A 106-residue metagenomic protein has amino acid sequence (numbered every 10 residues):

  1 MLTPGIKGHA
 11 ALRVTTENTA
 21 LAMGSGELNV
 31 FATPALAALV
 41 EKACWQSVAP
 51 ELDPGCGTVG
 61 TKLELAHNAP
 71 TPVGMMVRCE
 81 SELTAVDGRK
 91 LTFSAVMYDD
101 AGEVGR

Functional and structural regions predicted by a protein language model:
M1-A32: Catalytic strand-loop segment that frames the active site of acyl-thioester-processing enzymes
H9, G60-K62, R106: Hydrophobic residues on conserved beta-strands that form the core of alpha/beta folds
A11-R13, E64-A66, E80-E82, S94-V96: Residue-level recognition of well-ordered beta-strand positions that form the cores of beta-sheet-rich folds across
T33-A37: Conserved N-terminal beta-strand and adjoining loop/helix that marks the start of the Nudix/MutT-like hydrolase domain
C44-R78: Hydrophobic beta-strand-centered segment that forms part of the acyl-chain substrate-binding groove
P72-V73, L83-R106: HotDog/MaoC-like acyl-thioester-processing domains
